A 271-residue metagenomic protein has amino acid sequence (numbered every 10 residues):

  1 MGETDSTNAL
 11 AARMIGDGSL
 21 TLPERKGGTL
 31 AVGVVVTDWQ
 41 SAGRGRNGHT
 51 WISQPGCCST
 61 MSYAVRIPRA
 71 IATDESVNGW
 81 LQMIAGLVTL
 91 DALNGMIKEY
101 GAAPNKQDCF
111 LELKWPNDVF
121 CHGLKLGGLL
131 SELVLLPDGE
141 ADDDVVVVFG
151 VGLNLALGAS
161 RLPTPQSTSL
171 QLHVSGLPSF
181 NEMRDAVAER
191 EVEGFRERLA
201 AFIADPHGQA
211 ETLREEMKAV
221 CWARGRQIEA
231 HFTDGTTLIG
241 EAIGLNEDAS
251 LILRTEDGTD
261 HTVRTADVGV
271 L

Functional and structural regions predicted by a protein language model:
M1-C109, G127, L133-L135, N181 (+3 more regions): N-terminal lobe of the biotin/lipoate ligase/transferase fold
T7, M61-Y63, T89, D118 (+3 more regions): Residue-level signal for inorganic ion chemistry
K114-C121, K125: Glycine- and Gly-Pro-enriched alpha-helical subdomains that act as flexible, kink-prone "lid/hinge" or packing modules
E140-V174: Short, acidic (Asp/Glu-rich) active-site segment that either coordinates a divalent metal cofactor
S175-G235: Conserved, helical-rich catalytic subdomain that frames metal- and/or nucleotide-binding sites in enzyme alpha/beta
R224-L271: Conserved RNA-binding domains used in RNP assembly and mRNA/RNA metabolism
